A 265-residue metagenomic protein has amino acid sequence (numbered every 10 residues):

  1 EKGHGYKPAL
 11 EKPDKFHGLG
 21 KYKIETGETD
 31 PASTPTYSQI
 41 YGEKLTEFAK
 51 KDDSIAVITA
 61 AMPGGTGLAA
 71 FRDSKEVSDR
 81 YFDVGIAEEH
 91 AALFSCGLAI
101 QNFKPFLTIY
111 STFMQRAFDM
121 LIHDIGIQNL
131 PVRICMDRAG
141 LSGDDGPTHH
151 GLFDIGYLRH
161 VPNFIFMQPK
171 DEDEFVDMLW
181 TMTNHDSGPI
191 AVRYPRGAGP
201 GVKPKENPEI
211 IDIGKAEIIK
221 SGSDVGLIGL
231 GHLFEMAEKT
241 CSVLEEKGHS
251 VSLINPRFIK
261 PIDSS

Functional and structural regions predicted by a protein language model:
E1-I190, A198: Thiamine diphosphate
G18-T29, L227, E246-L253: Gly/Ser/Thr-rich active-site loops/lids in small-molecule metabolic enzymes that frequently grip phosphoryl groups
A56-T59, D224-L230: Short hydrophobic beta-strand segments
D73-V84, E88, I219, H232 (+1 more regions): Generic long, charged, amphipathic alpha-helical segments
L98, T181-N184, K205-I210, S265: Short, surface-exposed amphipathic charged segments that create phosphate/polyanion-binding patches used for binding
A198-E217: Aromatic-enriched
E217-S223: Helix-loop-helix junctions that connect adjacent transmembrane segments in multi-pass membrane transporters
